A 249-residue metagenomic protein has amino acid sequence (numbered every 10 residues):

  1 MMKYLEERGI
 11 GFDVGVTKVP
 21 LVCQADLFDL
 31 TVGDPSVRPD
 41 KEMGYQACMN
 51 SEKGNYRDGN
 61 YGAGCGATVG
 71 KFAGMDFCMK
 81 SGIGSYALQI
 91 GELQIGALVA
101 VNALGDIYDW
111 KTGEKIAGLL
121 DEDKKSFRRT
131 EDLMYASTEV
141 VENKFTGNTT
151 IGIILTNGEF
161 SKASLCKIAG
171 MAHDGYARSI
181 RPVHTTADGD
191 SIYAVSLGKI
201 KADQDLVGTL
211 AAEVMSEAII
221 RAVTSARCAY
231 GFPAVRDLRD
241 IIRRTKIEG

Functional and structural regions predicted by a protein language model:
M2-G249: A structural signal for small-residue-enriched, beta-sheet-centric alpha/beta enzyme cores and oligomeric scaffold folds
